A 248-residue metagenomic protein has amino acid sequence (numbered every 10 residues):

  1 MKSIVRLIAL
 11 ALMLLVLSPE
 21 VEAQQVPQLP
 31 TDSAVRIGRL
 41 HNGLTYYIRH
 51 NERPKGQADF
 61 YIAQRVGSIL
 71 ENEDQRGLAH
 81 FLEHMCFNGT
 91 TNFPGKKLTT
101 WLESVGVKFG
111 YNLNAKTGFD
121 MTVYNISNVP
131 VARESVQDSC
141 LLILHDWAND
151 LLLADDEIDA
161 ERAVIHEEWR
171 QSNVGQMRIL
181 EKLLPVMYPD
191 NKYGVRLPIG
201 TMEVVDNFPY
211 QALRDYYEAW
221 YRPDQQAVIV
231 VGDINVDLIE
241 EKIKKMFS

Functional and structural regions predicted by a protein language model:
M1-R6: Positively charged n-region of N-terminal signal peptides that target proteins for export
L7-S18: Bacterial N-terminal signal peptides
V21-A23: Boundary at the C-terminal end of the N-terminal hydrophobic targeting segment
Q28-A63: Mature N-terminal segment immediately following signal peptide/propeptide cleavage in secreted/periplasmic
Q64-A79, E83-I179, L197, N207 (+3 more regions): Active-site-adjacent, His/Asp/Glu-enriched structural segments that form or flank metal-binding and acid/base networks
P189-G200: Gly-rich Lys/Arg/Thr-decorated short loops/hinges at beta-loop-alpha junctions or inter-strand turns that position
